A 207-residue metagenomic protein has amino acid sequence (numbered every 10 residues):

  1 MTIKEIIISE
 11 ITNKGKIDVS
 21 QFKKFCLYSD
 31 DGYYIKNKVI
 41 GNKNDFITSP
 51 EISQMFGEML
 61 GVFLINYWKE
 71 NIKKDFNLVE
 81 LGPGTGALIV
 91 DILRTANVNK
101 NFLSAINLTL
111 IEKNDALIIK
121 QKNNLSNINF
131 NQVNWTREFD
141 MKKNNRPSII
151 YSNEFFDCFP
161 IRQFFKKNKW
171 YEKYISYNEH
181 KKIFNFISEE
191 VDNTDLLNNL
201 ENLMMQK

Functional and structural regions predicted by a protein language model:
M1-L81, T85-N131, T136-N144: Rossmann-like AdoMet
S9, N145-P147, Y151-K207: Class I S-adenosyl-L-methionine
